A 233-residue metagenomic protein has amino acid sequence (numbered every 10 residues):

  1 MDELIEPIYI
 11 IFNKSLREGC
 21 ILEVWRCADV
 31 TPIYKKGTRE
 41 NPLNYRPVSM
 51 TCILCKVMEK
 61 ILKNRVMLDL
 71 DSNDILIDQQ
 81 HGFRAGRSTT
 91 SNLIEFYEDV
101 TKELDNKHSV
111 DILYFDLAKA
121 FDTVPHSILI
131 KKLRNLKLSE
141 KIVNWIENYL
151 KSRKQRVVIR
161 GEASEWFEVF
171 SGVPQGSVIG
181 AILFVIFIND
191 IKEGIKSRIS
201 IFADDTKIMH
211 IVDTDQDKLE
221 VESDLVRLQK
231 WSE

Functional and structural regions predicted by a protein language model:
M1-P174, H210: Conserved pre-catalytic core of RNA-dependent polymerases
I5, K192, Q229-E233: Structural signal for well-ordered, non-membrane alpha-helices
I21-E23, I199-F202: Short beta-strand
K63, H126, I188, K196 (+1 more regions): ATP/adenylate-binding site constellation spanning eukaryotic-like Ser/Thr protein kinases, ABC-transporter
F96, L183-F187, V221-D224: Hydrophobic alpha-helical membrane-association signature
Y114, F202-A203: Generic enzyme active-site microenvironment
A120-L136, T206-E233: Catalytic palm subdomain of template-directed nucleic-acid polymerases, centered on the conserved carboxylate motif
G176, G180: Short, conserved phosphate/pyrophosphate- and ester-handling motifs at nucleotide-, phospho-/glycolipid
